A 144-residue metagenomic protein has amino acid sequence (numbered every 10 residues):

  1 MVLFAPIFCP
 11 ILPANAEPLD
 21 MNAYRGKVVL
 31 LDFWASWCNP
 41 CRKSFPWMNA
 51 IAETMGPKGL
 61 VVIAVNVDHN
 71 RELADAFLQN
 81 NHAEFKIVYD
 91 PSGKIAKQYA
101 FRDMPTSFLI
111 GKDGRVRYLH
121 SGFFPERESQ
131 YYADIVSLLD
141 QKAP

Functional and structural regions predicted by a protein language model:
M1-P10: Bacterial N-terminal signal peptides
P10-V29, M55: A short beta-strand-turn-helix
K27-V29, F33-W37, D103: Short pre-active-site segment immediately N-terminal to redox-active cysteine/selenocysteine motifs in thiol-based
K27-V29, G59-V61, K86: Structural signature of beta-strand start/N-cap positions in the alpha/beta core of ABC transporter nucleotide-binding
L30-D32, A64, F108-L109: Hydrophobic beta-strand core positions in alpha/beta domains
F33-A50: Conserved redox-active cysteine motifs that mediate thiol-disulfide chemistry, especially di-cysteine Cys-X(1-2)-Cys
D75-D113: Short, internal strand/loop/helix patches that form the active-site neighborhood or redox-interaction surface
L109-P144: Thiol-/selenol-based redox modules, centered on thioredoxin-like and closely related oxidoreductase domains
